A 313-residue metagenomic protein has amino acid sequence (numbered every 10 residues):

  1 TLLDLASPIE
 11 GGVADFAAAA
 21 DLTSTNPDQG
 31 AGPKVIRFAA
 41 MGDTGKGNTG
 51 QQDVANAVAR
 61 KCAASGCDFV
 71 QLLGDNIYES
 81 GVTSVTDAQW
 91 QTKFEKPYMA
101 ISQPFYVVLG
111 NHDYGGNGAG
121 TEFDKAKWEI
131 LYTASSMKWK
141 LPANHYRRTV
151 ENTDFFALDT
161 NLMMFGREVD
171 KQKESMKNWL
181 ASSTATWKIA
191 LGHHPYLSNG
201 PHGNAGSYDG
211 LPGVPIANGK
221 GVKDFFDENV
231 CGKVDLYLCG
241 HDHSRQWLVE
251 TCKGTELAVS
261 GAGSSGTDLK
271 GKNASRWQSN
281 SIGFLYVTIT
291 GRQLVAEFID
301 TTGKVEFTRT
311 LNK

Functional and structural regions predicted by a protein language model:
G12, F16-A88, S198-N199: N-terminal active-site segment of His-dependent metallophosphoesterases
F38-A40, V70-L72, V107, A190 (+1 more regions): Residue-level marker for buried hydrophobic side chains located in beta-strands that build the well-ordered beta-sheet
A40, L72, T149-V150, E250 (+3 more regions): Generic beta-strand structural signal
G42-D43, G74-D75, L158, G192 (+1 more regions): Active-site flanking residues adjacent to catalytic metal/cofactor-binding acidic residues
Y78-K188, H202-L236, D242-T290: Extended active-site neighborhood of metal-dependent phosphoesterases/phosphodiesterases
R276-Q278, I282-K313: A short C-terminal boundary segment appended to hydrolase-like catalytic domains
